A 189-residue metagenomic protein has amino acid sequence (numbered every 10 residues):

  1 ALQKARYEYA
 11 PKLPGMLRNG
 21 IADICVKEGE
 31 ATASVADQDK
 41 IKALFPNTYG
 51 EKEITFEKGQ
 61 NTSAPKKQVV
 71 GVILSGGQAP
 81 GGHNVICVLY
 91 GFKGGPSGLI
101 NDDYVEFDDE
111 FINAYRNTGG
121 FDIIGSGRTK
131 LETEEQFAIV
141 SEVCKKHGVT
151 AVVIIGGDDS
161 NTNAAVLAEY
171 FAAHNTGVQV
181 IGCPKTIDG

Functional and structural regions predicted by a protein language model:
A1-V70, Y104, F111-N117, F121-D122 (+2 more regions): N-terminal low-complexity/intrinsically disordered extensions
V69-G81, D122-G127, T150-G156: Short glycine-rich or small-residue beta-strand-to-loop segments that form or flank ligand, phosphate, metal/Fe-S
S75-G77, F92-S97, R128-T129, G157-D159 (+1 more regions): Short, ordered loop/turn segments at secondary-structure junctions
A79-C87, L99-I100, E132-A138, G157-V166 (+1 more regions): Short glycine/serine/threonine-rich phosphate/pyrophosphate-binding segments that cradle anionic phosphate groups
V88-H147: Glycine-rich nucleotide/cofactor/substrate-binding loop typically near the N-terminus or early in the first domain
V143, H147, A151, A165 (+1 more regions): Replace "Mg2+/Mn2+-dependent" with "divalent metal-dependent
A168-G189: Short, acidic/small-residue loops that bind anionic groups at enzyme active sites
